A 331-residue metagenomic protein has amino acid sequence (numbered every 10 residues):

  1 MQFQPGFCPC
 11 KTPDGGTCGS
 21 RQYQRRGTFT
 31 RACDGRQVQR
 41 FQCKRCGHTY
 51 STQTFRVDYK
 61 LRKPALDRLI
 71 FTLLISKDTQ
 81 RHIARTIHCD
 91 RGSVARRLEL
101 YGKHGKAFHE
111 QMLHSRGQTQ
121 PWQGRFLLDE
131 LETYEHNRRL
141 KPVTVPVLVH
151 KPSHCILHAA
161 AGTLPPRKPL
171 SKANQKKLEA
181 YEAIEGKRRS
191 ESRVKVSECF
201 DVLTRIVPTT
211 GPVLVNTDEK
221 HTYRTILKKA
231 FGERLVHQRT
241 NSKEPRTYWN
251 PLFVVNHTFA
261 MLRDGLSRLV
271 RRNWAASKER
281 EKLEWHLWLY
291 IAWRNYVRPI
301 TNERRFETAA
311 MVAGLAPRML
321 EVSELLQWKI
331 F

Functional and structural regions predicted by a protein language model:
M1-F331: Residue-level recognition of single "structural anchor" positions that define or cap local secondary structure
